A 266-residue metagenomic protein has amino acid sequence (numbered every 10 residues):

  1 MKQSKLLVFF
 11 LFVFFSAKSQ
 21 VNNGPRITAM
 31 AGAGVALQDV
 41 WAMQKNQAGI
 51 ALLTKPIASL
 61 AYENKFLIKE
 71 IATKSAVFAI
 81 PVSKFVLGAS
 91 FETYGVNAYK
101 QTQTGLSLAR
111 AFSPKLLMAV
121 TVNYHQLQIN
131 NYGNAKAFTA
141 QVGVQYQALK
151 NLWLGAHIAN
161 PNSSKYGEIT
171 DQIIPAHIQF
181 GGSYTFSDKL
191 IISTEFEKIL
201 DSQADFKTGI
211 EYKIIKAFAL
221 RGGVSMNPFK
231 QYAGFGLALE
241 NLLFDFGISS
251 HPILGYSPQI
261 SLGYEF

Functional and structural regions predicted by a protein language model:
K2-F9: Sec-dependent signal peptide recognition, specifically the positively charged N-region followed immediately by
F10-K18: Hydrophobic h-region of N-terminal signal peptides that target proteins for export in Gram-negative bacteria
K18-F266: Subset of outer-membrane beta-barrel
